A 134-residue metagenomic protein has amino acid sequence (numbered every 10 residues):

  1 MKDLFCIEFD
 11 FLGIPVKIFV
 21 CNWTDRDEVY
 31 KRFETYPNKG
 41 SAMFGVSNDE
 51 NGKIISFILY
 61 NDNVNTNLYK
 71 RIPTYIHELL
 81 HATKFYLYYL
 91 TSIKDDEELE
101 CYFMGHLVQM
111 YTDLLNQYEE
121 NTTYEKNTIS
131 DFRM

Functional and structural regions predicted by a protein language model:
M1-K2, E119-M134: Short intrinsically disordered terminal tails
M1-N38: Short, charged/polar N-terminal "headpieces" of proteins
R26-Y69, A82, Y86: Active-site scaffold of zinc-dependent metalloenzymes
T66, K70, S92-D95: Short, solvent-exposed segments of well-ordered alpha helices
K70-E78: Short alpha-helical catalytic segment bearing the HExxH-like zincin motif of zinc-dependent metalloproteases
L79-D95: Catalytic Zn2+-binding segment of zinc metalloproteases
K94-E125: Post-HExxH zinc-binding segment in Zn-dependent metallohydrolases
